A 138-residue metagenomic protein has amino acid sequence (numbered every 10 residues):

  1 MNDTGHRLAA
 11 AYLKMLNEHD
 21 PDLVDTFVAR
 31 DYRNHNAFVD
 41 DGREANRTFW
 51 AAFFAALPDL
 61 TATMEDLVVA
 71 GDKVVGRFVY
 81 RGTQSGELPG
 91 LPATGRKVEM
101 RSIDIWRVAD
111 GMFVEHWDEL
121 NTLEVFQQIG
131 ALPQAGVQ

Functional and structural regions predicted by a protein language model:
M1-Q138: C-terminal and inter-domain tail/linker signature
